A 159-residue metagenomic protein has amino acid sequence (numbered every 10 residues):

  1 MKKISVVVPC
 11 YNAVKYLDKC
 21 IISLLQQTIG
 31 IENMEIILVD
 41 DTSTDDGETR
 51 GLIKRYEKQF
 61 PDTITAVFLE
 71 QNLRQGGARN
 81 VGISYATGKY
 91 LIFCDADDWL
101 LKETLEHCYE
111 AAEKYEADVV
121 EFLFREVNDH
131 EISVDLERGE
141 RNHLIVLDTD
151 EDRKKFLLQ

Functional and structural regions predicted by a protein language model:
M1-Q159: Nucleotide-sugar donor-binding/catalytic module of glycosyltransferases that assemble extracellular/cell-envelope
